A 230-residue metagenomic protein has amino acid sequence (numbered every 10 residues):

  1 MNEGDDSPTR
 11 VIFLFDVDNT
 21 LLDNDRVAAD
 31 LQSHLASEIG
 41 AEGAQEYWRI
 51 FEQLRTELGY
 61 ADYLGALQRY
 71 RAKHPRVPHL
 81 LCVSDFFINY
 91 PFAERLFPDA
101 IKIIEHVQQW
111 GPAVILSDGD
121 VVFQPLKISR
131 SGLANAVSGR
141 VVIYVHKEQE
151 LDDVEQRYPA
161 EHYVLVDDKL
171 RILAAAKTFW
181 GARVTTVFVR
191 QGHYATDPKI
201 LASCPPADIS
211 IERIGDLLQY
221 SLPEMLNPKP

Functional and structural regions predicted by a protein language model:
M1-R10, S129-L165, K169-P230: Asp-based, Mg2+/Mn2+-dependent phosphohydrolase catalytic module
N2-R49, K73: Active-site neighborhood of HAD-like aspartate-dependent phosphohydrolases
L14-D16, L116, L165-V166: Generic enzyme active-site microenvironment
L21, A113, L165: Conserved SAM-binding loop
V27, E38-A41, F51-N89, H106: A metal-dependent, Asp-based hydrolase signature
L64-G65, D85-I115, E148, D152: Short, acidic loop-to-helix structural element flanking the phosphoryl-transfer center in phosphate-processing enzymes
F97, S117-G119, K169: Helix N-cap/beta->alpha junction signal
I101-V114, D118-V142: Substrate-recognition/cap helix-loop segment adjacent to the acidic, metal-dependent catalytic center of Asp-based
